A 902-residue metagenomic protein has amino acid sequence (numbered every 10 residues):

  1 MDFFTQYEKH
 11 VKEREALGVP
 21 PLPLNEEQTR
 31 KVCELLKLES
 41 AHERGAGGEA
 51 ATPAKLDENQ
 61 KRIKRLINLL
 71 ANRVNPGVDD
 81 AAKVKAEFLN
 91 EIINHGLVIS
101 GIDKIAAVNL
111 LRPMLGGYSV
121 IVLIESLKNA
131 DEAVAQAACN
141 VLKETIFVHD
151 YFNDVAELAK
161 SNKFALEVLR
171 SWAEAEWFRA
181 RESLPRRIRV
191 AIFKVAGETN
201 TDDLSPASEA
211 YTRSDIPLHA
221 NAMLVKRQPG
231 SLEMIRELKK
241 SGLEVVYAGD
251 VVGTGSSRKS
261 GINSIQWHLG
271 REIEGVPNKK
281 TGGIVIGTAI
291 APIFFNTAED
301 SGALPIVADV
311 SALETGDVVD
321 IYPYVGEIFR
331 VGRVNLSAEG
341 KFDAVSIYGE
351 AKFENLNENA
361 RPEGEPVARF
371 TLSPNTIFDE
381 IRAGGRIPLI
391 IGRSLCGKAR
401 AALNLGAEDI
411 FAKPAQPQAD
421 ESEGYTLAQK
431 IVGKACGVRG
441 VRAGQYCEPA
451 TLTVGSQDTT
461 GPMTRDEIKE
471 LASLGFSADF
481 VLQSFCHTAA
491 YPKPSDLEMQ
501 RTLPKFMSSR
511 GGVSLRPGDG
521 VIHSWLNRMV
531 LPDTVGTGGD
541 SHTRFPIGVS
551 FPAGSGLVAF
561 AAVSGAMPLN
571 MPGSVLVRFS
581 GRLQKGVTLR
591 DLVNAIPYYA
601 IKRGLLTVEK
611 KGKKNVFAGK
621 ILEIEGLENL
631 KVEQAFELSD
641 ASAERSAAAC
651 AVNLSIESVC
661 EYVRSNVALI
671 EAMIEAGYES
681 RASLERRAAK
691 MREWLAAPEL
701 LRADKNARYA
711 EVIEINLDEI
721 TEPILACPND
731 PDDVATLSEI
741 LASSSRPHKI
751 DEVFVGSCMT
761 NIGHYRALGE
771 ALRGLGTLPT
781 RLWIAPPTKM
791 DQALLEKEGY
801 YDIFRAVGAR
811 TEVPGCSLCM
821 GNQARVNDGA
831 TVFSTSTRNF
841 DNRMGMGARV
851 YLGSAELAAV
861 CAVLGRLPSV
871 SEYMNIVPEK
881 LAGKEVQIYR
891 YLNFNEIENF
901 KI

Functional and structural regions predicted by a protein language model:
M1-H10, P366-L372: Short, 15-30-residue, compositionally biased linear elements with alpha-helical propensity or flexible coil
F3-C33, I377-I391: Amphipathic alpha-helical packing elements
K12, E39-H42, E358: Ser/Thr/Pro/Gly-rich low-complexity, intrinsically disordered segments
L22, G47, D57-D80, E91-N94 (+4 more regions): Structural detector for internal amphipathic alpha-helices that build alpha-solenoid repeat scaffolds
T29-K37, P449-G455: Amphipathic alpha-helical segments that form the core helices of the histone-fold
V32, L66, K85-I93, V122-E125 (+1 more regions): Buried hydrophobic core positions in alpha-solenoid tandem helical repeats
E43-A50, E363: A cross-taxon signal for low-complexity, glycine/charged-rich
R112-P113, G117-V120, E125-K128, E132-I902: Fe-S-dependent hydro-lyases/dehydratases of central metabolism
